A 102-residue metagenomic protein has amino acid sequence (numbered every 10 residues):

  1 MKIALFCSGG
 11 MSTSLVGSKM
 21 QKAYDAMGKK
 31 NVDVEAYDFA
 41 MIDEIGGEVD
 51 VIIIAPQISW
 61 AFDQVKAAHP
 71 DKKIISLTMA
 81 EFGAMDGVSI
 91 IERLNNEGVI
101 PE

Functional and structural regions predicted by a protein language model:
K2-A40: Conserved active-site segments centered on acidic
M11, S59-W60: Short alpha-helical
L15-V16, F62-V65, D86: Short glycine-/acidic-enriched loop or helix-start segments at secondary-structure transitions that form or flank
A40-E44, A61: Short acidic active-site motifs
G46-V51: Short acidic/histidine-rich motifs immediately flanking catalytic phosphotransfer sites in two-component signaling
I54-A55: Short, well-ordered coil/turn residues at beta-beta hairpins and beta-strand->alpha-helix junctions within
W60-F82: A short, gly/pro- and small-residue-rich
I75-E102: Ser/Thr/Gly-rich flexible loops in soluble cytosolic domains mediating phosphotransfer, phosphorylation
